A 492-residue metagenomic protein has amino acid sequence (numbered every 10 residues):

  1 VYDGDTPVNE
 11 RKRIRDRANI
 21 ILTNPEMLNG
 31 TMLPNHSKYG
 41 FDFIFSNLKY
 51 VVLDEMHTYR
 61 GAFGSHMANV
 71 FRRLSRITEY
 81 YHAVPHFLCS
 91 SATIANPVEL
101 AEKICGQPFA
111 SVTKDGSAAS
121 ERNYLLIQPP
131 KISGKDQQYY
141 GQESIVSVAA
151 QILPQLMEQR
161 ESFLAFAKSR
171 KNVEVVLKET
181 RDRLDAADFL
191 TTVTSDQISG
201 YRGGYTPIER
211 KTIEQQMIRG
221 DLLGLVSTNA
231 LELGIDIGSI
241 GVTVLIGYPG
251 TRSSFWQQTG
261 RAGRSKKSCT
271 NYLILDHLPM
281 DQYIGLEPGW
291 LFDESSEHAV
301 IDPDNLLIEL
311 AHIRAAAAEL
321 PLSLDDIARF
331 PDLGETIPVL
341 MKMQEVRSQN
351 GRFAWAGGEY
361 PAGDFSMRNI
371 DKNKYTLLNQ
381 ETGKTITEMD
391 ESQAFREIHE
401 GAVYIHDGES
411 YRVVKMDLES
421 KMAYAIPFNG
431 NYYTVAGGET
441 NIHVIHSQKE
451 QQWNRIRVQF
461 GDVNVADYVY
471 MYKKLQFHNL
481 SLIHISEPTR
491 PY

Functional and structural regions predicted by a protein language model:
T6-N47: Conserved helix/coil segment N-terminal to the catalytic DExD/H
E10, Y205-S227: Conserved helicase ATPase core of P-loop NTP-dependent helicases/translocases
T31-H36, E55-V70, V176, D236-G238: Conserved ATPase-coupling elements of RecA-like P-loop NTPase cores
H57-G116: Post-DEXD/H (motif II) to motif III coupling segment of the RecA-like Helicase ATP-binding lobe
V98-K103, P108-S169: Conserved interdomain linker/interface between the two RecA-like ATPase lobes of SF2 helicase motors
L233-G247: A short beta-strand element within the Helicase C-terminal
G250-N271: Conserved SF2 helicase motif VI
S268-N271, H277-S295, H312-S323, L333 (+3 more regions): Extended Lys/Arg-rich polyanion-binding regions
